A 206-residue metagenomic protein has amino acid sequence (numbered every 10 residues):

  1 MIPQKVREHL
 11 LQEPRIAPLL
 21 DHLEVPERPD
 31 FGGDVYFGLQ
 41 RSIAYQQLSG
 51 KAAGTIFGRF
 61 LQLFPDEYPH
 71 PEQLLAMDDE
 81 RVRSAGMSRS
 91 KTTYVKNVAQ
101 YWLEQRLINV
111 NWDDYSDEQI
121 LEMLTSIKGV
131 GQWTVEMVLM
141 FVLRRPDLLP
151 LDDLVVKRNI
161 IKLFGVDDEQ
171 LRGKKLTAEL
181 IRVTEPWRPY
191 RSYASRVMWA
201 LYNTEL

Functional and structural regions predicted by a protein language model:
M1-P29, D113, D117-E118, Q132-L206: C-terminal accessory module of base-excision DNA glycosylases/AP lyases that mediates lesion recognition and DNA
Q4, D34-G38, Q73-M77, E118-L121 (+1 more regions): Alpha-helical scaffolds flanking conserved acidic
I16-P18, S49, A53-S126, P186: Alpha-helical ds-nucleic-acid-binding substructure associated with the helix-hairpin-helix region of base-excision DNA
V35, L39-Q40, A52-I56, K91-Y94 (+2 more regions): Residue-level detector of well-ordered alpha-helical segments, enriched for hydrophobic/aromatic packing positions
L39-R41, V82, L180-T184: Amphipathic alpha-helical segments that form the core helices of the histone-fold
Q47-T55, L103-I108, L143-L148, L201-L206: Short helix-capping/linker segments at secondary-structure and domain boundaries
